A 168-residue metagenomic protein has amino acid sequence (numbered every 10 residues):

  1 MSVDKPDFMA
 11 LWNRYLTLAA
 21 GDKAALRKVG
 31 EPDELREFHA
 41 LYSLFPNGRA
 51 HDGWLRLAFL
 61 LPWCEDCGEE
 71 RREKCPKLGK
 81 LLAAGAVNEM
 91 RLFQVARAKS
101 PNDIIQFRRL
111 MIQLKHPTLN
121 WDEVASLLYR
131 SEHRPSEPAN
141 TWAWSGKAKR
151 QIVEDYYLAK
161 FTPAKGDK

Functional and structural regions predicted by a protein language model:
S2, P6-L60, C64-K168: Basic, alpha-helical nucleic-acid-binding regions used in initiation and control of genome expression
